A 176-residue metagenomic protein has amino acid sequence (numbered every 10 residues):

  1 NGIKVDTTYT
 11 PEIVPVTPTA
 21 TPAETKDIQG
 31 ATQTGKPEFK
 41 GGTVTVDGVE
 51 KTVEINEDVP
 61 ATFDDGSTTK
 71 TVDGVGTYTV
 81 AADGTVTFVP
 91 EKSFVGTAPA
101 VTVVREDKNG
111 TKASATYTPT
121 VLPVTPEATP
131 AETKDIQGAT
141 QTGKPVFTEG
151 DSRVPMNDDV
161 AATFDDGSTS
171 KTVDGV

Functional and structural regions predicted by a protein language model:
N1-E12, T68-Y117, G167-V176: Acidic, turn/loop-rich segments in luminal/extracellular domains of secretory-pathway and cell-surface proteins
G2-E54, A100, K108-A162, D166: Extracellular interdomain linkers/hinges and stalk-like, low-complexity segments in secreted or single-pass
V46, K51-K70, G74-V75, D158-K171 (+1 more regions): A surface/secretory-pathway sequence property marking extracellular, secreted, or lumenal proteins enriched
